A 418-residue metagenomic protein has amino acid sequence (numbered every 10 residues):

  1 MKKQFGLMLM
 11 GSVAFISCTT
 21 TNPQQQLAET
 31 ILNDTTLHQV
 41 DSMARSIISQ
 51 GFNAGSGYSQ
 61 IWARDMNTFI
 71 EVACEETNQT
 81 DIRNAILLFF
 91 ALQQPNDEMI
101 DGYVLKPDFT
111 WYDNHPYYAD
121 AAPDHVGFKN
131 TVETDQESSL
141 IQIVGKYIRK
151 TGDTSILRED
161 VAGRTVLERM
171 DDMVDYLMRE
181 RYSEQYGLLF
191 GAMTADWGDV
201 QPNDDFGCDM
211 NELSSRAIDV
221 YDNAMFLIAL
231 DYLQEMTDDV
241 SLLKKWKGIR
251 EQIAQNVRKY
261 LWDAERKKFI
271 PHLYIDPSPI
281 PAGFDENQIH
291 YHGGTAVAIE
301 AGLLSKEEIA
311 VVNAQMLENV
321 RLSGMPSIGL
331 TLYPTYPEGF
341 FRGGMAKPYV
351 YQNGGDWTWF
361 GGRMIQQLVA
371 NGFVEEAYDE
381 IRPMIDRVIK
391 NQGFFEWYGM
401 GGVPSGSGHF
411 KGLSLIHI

Functional and structural regions predicted by a protein language model:
M1-P23: Bacterial Sec-dependent N-terminal signal peptides
P23-A44, I61-W62, M99-D101, M178-G191 (+4 more regions): Catalytic cores of carbohydrate-active enzymes
V40-Q50, D113-P116: Short alpha-helical hairpin
S49-N67, C74-E76, A122-D135, C208-A224 (+4 more regions): Solvent-exposed loop and edge beta-strand segments that line ligand/cofactor-binding and catalytic clefts
S56, I156-D160, V240-K247: Short, surface-exposed loop/turn segments at secondary-structure junctions
S59-L189, V220-A224, G355-A377, I381 (+1 more regions): Aromatic-rich carbohydrate-recognition surfaces in CAZymes
D108, G187-G207: Carboxylate-rich helix-loop segments that flank metal/cofactor sites and access channels in metalloenzymes
P326-F341, N353-W357: A glycine-rich, aromatic-flanked flexible loop/lid motif
